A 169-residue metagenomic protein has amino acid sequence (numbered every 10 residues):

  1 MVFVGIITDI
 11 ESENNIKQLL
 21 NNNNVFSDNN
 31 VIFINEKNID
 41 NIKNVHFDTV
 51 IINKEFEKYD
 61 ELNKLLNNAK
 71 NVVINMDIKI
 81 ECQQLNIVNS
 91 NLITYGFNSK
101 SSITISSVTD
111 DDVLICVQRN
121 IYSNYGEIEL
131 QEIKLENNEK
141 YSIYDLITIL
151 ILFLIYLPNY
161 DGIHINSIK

Functional and structural regions predicted by a protein language model:
M1-V73, I80-V88: Phosphate-binding loop of NTP-binding sites
K58-Y59, I78-L85, N138-S142, L146-T148: Short, structured coil/loop segments at alpha-helix boundaries
D77-I105: Replace "adjacent to P-loop NTPase cores in ATP/GTP-dependent enzymes" with "adjacent to NTP-binding cores
F97-K169: Adenine nucleotide phosphate-binding catalytic loops in nucleotide-utilizing enzymes
